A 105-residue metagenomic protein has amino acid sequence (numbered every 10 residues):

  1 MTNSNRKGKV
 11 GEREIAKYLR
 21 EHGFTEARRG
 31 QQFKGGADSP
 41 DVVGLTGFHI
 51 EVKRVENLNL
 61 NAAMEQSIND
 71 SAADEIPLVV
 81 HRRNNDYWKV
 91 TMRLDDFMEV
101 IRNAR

Functional and structural regions predicted by a protein language model:
M1-R105: Catalytic phosphate/metal-binding cores of nucleic-acid and nucleotide-processing enzymes, i.e., regions that mediate
